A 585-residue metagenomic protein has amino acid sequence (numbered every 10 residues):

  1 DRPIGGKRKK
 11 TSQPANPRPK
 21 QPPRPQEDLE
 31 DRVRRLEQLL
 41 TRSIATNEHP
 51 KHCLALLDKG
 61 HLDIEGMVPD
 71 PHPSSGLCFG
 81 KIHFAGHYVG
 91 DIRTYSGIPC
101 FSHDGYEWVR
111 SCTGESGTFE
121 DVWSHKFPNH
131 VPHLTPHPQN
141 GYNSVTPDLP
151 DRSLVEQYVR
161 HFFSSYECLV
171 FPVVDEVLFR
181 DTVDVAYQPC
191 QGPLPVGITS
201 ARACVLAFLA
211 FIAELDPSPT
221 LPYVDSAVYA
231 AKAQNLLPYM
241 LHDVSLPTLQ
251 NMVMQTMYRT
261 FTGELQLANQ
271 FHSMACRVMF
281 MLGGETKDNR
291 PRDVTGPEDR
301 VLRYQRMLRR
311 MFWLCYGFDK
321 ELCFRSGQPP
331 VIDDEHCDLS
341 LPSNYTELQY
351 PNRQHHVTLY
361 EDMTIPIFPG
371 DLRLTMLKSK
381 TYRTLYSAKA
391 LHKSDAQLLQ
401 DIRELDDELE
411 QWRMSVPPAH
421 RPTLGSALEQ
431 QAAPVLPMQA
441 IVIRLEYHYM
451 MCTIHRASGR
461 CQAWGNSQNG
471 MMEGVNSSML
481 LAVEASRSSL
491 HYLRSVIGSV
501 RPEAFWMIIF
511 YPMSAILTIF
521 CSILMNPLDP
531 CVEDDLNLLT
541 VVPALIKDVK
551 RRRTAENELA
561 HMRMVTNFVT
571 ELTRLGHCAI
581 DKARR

Functional and structural regions predicted by a protein language model:
D1-V170, Y187, P195-A203, L209 (+2 more regions): Intrinsic, low-complexity transcriptional activation domains
R24-R32, H130, N140-Q157, S165-L169 (+4 more regions): Extended, leucine-rich alpha-helical cores of fungal transcription factors
P50-L57, F179-D181, L249-M252, R292-T295 (+3 more regions): Short amphipathic alpha-helical segments embedded in low-complexity Lys/Glu-rich regions
D175-D184, P418-A432: Long, charged, glycine-rich C-terminal linkers/tails
Q468, S477, E533, N537-R585: C-terminal, low-complexity intrinsically disordered regions in eukaryotic proteins
